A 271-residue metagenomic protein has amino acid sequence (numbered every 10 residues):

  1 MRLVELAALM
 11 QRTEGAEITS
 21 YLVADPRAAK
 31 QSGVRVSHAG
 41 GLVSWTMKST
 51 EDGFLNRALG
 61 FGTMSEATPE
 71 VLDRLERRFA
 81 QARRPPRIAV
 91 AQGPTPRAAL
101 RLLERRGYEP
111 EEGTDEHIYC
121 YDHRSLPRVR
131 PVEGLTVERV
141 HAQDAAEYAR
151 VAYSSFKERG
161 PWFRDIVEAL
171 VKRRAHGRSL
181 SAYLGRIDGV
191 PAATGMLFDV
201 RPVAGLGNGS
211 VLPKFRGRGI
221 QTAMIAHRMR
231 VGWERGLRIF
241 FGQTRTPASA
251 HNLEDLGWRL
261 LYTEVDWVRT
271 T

Functional and structural regions predicted by a protein language model:
M1-A24, L59-G60, T114-I118, R124-K172 (+2 more regions): Short amphipathic alpha-helix that is part of the acyltransferase structural core
M1-Q81, T95: N-terminal charged segments
L3-A7, R12, E17, L22 (+9 more regions): Anionic, Ser/Thr-rich low-complexity intrinsically disordered regions
R35-G40, A98-E109, S179-A193: Conserved beta-hairpin
E66-A145, G242, S249, V265-R269: Acyl-donor-binding surface of acyltransferase catalytic domains
T68-E76, N208-P213, G217-R230, E234 (+1 more regions): Conserved acetyl-CoA-binding loop-helix of GNAT-fold acetyltransferases
G160-K214: A conserved beta-strand-loop-helix scaffold within acyl/acetyltransferase catalytic domains
T222-T271: C-terminal appended segment following the main domain
